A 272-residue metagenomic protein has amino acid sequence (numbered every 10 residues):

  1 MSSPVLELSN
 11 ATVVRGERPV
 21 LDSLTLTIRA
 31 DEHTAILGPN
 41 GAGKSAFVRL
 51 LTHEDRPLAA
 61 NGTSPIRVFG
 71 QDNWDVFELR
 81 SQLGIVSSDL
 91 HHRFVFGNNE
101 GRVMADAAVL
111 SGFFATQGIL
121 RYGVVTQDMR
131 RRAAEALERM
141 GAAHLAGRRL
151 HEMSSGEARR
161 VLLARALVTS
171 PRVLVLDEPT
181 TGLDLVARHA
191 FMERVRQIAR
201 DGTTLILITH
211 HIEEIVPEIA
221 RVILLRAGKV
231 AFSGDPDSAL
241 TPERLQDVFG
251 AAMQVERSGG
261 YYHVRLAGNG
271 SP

Functional and structural regions predicted by a protein language model:
L6, V20-S23: Conserved structural motif at the start of ABC-family nucleotide-binding domains
F77, S88-E152: ABC-family P-loop ATPase nucleotide-binding domains
S170: Conserved catalytic motifs of ABC-family nucleotide-binding domains
L174-E178: Catalytic Walker B motif of ABC-type/P-loop ATPase nucleotide-binding domains
T209-H210: H-loop/switch region of ABC-family ATPase nucleotide-binding domains
V222-D235: H-loop (His-switch) and adjacent beta-strand-loop-beta switch element of ABC-type ATPase nucleotide-binding domains
Q246-P272: ABC ATPase nucleotide-binding domains
